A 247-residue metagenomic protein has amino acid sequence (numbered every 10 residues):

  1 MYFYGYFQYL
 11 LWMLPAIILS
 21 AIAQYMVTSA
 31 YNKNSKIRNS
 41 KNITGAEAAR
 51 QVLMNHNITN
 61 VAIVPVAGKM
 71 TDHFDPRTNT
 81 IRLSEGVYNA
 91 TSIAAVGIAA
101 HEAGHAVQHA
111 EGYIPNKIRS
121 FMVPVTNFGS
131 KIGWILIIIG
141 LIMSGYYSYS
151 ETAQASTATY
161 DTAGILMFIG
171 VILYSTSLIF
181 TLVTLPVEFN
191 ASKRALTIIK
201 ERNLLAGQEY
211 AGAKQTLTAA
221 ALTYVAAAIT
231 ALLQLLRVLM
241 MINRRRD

Functional and structural regions predicted by a protein language model:
M1-Y2, A16: General N-terminal leader/first-domain-start detector
Y2-Y6, Y25-I132, Y146-Q154, I179-D247: Polar-ligand-bearing catalytic/cofactor-coordination segments of membrane-embedded or membrane-tethered inner-membrane
G5-M13, S156-I172: Hydrophobic alpha-helical transmembrane segments
M13, I17-A21, Y224, A228: Alpha-helical transmembrane spans of integral membrane proteins, capturing the lipid-embedded, hydrophobic core of TM
L14-I18, I135-I142, L235: Core hydrophobic alpha-helical membrane-spanning segments
A16, T126-G129, G140, S144 (+1 more regions): Alpha-helical transmembrane spans
A16-A21, G140, G170-T184: Alpha-helical transmembrane segments of multi-pass membrane proteins
G133, I137, F168-I169: Glycine- and Gly-Pro-enriched alpha-helical subdomains that act as flexible, kink-prone "lid/hinge" or packing modules
